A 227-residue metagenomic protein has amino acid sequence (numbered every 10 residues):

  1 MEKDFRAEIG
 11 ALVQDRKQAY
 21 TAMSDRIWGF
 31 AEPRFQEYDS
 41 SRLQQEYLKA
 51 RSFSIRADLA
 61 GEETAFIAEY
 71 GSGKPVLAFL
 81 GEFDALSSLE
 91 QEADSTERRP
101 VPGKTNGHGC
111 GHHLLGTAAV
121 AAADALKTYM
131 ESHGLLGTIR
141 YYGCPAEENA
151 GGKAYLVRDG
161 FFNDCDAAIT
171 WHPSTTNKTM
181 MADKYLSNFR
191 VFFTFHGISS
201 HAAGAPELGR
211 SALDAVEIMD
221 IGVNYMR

Functional and structural regions predicted by a protein language model:
M1, D25, P75, E148 (+1 more regions): Short, functionally important structural connectors and interaction interfaces within domains
K3-H108, H113, T117-G137: Acidic/His- and Gly-rich active-site-bordering loop/insert found across diverse amide/peptide-bond hydrolases
T64, L86-L89, S95-G107, H113-L114 (+1 more regions): Histidine/acidic-residue-rich, glycine-tolerant segments that coordinate divalent metal ions
